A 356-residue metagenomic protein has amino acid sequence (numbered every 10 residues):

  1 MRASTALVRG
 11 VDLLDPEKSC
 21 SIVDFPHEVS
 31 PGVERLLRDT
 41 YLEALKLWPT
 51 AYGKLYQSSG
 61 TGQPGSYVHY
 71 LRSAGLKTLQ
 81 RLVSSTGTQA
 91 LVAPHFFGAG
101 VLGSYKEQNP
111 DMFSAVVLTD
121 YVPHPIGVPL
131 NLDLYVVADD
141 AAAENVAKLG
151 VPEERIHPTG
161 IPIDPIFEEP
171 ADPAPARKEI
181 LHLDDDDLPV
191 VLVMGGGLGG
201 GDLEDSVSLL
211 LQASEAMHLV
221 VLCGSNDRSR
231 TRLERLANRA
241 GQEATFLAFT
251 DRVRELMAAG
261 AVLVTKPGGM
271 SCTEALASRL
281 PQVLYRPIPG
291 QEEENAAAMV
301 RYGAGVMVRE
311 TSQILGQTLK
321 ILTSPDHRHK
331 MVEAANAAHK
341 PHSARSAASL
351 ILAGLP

Functional and structural regions predicted by a protein language model:
M1-C223, D227-P356: Nucleotide-activated sugar donor-binding and catalytic core shared by glycosyltransferases and related lipid-linked
